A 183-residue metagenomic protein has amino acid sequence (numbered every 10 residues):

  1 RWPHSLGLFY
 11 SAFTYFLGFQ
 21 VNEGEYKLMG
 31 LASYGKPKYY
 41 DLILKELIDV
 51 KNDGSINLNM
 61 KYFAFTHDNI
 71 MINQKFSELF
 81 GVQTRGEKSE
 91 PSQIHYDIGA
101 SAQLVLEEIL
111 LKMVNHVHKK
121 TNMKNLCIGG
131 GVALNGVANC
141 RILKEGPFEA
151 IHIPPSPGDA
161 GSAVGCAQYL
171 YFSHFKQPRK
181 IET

Functional and structural regions predicted by a protein language model:
R1-T183: Short acidic/glycine-rich loops and adjacent helix/strand connectors that line catalytic pockets where negatively
